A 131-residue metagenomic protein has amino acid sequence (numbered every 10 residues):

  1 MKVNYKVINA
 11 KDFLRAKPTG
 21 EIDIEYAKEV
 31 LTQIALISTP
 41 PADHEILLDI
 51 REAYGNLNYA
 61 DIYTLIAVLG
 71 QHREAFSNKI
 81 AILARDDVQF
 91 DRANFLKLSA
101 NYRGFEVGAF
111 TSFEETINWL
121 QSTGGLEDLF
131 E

Functional and structural regions predicted by a protein language model:
M1-E131: Amphipathic, Lys/Arg-enriched alpha-helical "gate/interface" segment within cytosolic domains that mediates
